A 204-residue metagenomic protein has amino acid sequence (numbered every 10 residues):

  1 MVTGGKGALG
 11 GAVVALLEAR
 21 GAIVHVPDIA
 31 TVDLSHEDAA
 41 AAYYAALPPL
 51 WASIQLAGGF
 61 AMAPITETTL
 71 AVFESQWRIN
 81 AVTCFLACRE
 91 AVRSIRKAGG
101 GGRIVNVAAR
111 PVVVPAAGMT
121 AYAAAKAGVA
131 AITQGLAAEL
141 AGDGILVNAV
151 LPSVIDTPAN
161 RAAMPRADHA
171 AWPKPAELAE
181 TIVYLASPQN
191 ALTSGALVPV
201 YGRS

Functional and structural regions predicted by a protein language model:
T3-K6, G10-V14: N-terminal Rossmann NAD(P)H-binding glycine-rich loop of SDR-like oxidoreductase domains
P64-I65, V72-W77: Substrate-binding pocket helix/loop in short-chain dehydrogenase/reductase
T66, V114-T120, G142, A171: Active-site loop immediately N-terminal to the catalytic Tyr-X3-Lys motif of short-chain dehydrogenase/reductase
C88, A125: Active-site helix of classical SDR
R93, A138-G142: Alpha-helical segment proximal to the catalytic Tyr-Lys
A109: Residue(s) in the substrate-gating loop at a strand-loop-helix junction that position the organic substrate next
G142, A149, T157, R166-S204: C-terminal helical subdomain
